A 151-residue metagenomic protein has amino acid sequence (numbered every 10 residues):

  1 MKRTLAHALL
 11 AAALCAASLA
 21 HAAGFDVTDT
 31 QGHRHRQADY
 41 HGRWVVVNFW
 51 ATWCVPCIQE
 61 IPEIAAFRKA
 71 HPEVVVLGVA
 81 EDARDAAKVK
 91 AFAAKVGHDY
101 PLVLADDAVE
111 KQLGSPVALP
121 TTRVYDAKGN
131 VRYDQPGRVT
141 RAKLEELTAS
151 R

Functional and structural regions predicted by a protein language model:
M1-L9: Bacterial N-terminal signal peptides that target proteins for export
A17-L19: N-terminal signal peptide c-region/cleavage motif recognized by signal peptidases
G24-V45, L113: A short beta-strand-turn-helix
R43-V45, F49-W53, A118, K128: Short pre-active-site segment immediately N-terminal to redox-active cysteine/selenocysteine motifs in thiol-based
V46-V47, V76, T122: Hydrophobic beta-strand anchors of alpha/beta hydrolase catalytic cores
F49-A66: Conserved redox-active cysteine motifs that mediate thiol-disulfide chemistry, especially di-cysteine Cys-X(1-2)-Cys
Q59, K69-D106, L119: Conserved segment of the thioredoxin-like fold in thiol-based oxidoreductases
F92-D99, A105-A149: Thiol/disulfide oxidoreductase modules built on the thioredoxin-like
